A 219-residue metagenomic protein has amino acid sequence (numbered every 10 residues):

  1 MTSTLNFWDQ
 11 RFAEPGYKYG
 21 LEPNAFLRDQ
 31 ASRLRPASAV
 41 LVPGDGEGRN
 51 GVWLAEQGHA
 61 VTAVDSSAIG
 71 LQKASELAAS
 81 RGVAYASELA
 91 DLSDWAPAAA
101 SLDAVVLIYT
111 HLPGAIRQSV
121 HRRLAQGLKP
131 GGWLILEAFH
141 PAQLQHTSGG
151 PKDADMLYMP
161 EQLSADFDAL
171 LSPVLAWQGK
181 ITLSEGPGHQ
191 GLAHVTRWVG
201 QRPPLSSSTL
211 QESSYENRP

Functional and structural regions predicted by a protein language model:
M1-R35, A142: Conserved class I S-adenosyl-L-methionine
S67-I69: Conserved SAM/SAH-binding beta-strand->alpha-helix loop
S80-L92: Conserved SAM-binding strand-loop segment of SAM-dependent methyltransferases
W95-A104: A short acidic, Gly/Pro-enriched loop at the edge of an enzyme's catalytic core that lines a small-molecule cofactor
D103-R117: A short SAM/SAH-binding and catalytic strip from SAM-dependent methyltransferases
Q118-P130: A short glycine-rich, Lys/Arg-flanked "PGG" loop and its adjoining helix->strand segment in the class I
G131-F139: Conserved beta-strand signature within the Rossmann-like core of class I S-adenosyl-L-methionine
D155-W177: Short alpha-helix
